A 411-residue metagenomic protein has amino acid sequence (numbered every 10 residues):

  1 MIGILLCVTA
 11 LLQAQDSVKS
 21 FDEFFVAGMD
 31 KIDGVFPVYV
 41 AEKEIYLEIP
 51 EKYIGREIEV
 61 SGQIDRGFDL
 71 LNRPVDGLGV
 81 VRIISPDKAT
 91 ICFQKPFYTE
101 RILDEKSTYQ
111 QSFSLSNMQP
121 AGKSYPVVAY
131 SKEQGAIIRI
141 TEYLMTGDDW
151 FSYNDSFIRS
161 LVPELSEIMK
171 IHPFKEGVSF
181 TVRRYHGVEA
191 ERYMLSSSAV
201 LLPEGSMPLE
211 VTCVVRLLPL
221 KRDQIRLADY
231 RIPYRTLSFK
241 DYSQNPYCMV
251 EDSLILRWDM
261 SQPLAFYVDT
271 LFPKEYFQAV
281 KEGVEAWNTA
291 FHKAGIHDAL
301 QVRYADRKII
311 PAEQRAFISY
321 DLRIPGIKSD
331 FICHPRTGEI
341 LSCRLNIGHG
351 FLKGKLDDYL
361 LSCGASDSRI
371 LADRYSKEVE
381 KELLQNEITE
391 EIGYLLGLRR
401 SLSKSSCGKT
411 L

Functional and structural regions predicted by a protein language model:
M1-I2, L12: Cleavable N-terminal signal peptides
C7, L12-A14: Boundary at the C-terminal end of the N-terminal hydrophobic targeting segment
D16-F272, A290, A305-K355, Y359-E380 (+1 more regions): Auxiliary tRNA-acceptor-end handling modules of aminoacyl-tRNA synthetases
I54-G55, P273-A299: Zn2+-dependent metallopeptidase catalytic core
Y276-G283, E380, L384, I388: Stable alpha-helical elements in mature extracytoplasmic
E285-N288, G338, N386-R400: Active-site recognition of the HExxH zinc-binding catalytic motif
D298-D306: Long, charged, glycine-rich C-terminal linkers/tails
R399-L411: Post-HEXXH active-site segment of zinc metalloproteases
